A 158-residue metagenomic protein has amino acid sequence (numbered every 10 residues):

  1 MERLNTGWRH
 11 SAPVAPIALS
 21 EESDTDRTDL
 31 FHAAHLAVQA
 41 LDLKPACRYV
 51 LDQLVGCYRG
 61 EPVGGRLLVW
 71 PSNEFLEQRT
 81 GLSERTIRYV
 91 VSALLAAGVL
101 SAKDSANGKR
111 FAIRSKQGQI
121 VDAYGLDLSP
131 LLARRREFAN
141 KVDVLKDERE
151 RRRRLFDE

Functional and structural regions predicted by a protein language model:
M1-L68: Short recognition helix of helix-turn-helix/winged-helix DNA-binding domains
G60, G65-G81, L94: A short alpha-helical element within helix-turn-helix/winged-helix DNA-binding domains across DNA-binding proteins
V90: Residues in the recognition helix of alpha-helical DNA-binding motifs
A96-S105: A short, conserved structural fragment
S105-R114: Short, Lys/Arg-rich nucleic-acid/phosphate-binding segment
L132-E158: Extended alpha-helical scaffolds
